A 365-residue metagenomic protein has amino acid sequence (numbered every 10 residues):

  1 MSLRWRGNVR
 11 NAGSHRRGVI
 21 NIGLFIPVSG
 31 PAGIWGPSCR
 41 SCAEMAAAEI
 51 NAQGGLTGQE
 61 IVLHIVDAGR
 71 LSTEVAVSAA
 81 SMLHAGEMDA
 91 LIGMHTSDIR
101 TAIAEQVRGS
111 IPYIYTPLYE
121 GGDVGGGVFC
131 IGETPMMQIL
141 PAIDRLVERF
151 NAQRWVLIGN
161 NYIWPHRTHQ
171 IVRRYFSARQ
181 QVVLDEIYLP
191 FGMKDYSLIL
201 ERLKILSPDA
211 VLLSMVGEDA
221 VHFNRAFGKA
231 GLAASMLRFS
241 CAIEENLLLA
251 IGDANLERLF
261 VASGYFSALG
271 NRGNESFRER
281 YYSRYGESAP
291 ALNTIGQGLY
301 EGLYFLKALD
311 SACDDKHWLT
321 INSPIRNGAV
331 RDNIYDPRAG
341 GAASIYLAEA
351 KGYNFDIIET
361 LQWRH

Functional and structural regions predicted by a protein language model:
G13-G18, G23-E44, A68, A291-G296: Extracytoplasmic "Venus flytrap"
C42-L63: Signal peptide-proximal N-terminal region of secreted/periplasmic/extracellular or secretory-lumen proteins
I65-T73, P117-L118, G132-I139, G159-T168 (+6 more regions): Hinge/beta->alpha junction and helix N-cap segments in small-molecule ligand-binding domains
I65-V66, S72-D89, K194-S207: Short, well-structured alpha-helical segments in soluble
L83-H95, I114-T116, V156-L157, L206-F223 (+2 more regions): Periplasmic-binding protein-like
M88-Q181, L237-S240, N246-D253: Extracytoplasmic ligand/sensor domains, especially the bilobed periplasmic-binding protein
F227-G298: Extracellular/periplasmic periplasmic-binding protein-like sensory domains
S283-G296, K307-E359: Segments of small-molecule ligand-sensing domains
